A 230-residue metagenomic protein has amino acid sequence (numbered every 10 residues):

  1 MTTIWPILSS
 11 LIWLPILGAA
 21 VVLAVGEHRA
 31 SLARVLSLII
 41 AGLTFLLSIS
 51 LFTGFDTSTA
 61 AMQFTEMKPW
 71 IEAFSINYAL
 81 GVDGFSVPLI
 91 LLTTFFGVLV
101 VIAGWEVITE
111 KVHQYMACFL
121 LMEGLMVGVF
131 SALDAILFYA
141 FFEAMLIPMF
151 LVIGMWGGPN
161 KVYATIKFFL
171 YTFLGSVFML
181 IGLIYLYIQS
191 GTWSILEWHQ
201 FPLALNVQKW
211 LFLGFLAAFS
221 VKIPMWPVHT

Functional and structural regions predicted by a protein language model:
M1-I7, V21-A117, G191-P202: Transmembrane helix-loop-helix hairpins at membrane boundaries of multipass inner-membrane proteins
S10-R29, A217, P224: N-terminal signal-anchor/start-transfer transmembrane helix
W13-L17, L43, F141-P148: Membrane-embedded alpha-helical segments of multi-pass membrane proteins, especially the transmembrane helices
G18-V21, I40, T44, L89 (+7 more regions): Hydrophobic residues within membrane-embedded alpha-helical segments of Major Facilitator Superfamily
A19-A24, I49, V98-I102, G124-G128 (+2 more regions): Alpha-helical transmembrane segments of multipass membrane proteins
H28-A30, A117-L121, L125-V207: Alpha-helical multi-pass transmembrane bundles of energy-transducing inner-membrane proteins
V82, L92, L170, L213-S220: Hydrophobic alpha-helical transmembrane segments of multi-pass membrane proteins
A164, W210-T230: Short helix-boundary/re-entrant hairpin motifs in multi-pass inner-membrane proteins
